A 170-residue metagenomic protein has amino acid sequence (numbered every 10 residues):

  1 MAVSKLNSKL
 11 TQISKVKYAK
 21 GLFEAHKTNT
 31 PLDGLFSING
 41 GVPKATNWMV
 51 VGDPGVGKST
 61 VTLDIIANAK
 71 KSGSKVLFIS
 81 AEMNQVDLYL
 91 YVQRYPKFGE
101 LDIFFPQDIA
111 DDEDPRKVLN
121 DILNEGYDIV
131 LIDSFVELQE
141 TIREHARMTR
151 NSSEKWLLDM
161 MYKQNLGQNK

Functional and structural regions predicted by a protein language model:
M1-F23: Charged, amphipathic alpha-helical linker segments immediately N-terminal to NTP-binding catalytic cores
V3, L32, T60, F98 (+1 more regions): Intrinsically disordered, low-complexity regions
K15-Y18, T28, S37, Q93 (+3 more regions): Generic surface-pattern signal
A19, S37-I38, K58-V61: Short hydrophobic/aromatic-rich motifs at helix boundaries and adjacent loops
H26-V42: Pre-Walker A adenine-sensing motif
P43-V51, D64, I109-K170: P-loop NTPase motor core
K44-K117: Conserved P-loop
